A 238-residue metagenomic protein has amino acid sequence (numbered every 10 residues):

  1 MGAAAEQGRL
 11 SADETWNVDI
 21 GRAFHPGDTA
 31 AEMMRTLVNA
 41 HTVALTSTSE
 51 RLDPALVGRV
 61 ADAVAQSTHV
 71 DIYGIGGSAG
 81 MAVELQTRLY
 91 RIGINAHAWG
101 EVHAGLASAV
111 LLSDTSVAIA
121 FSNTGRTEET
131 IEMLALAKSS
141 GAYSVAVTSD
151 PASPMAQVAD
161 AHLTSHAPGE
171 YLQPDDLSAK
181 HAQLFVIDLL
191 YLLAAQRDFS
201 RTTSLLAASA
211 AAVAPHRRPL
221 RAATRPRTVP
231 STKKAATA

Functional and structural regions predicted by a protein language model:
M1, S11-W16, Y73, I92 (+4 more regions): Short alpha-helix boundary/capping motifs
M1-A55: HTH-adjacent hinge/linker in prokaryotic transcriptional regulators
R35, N39-T42, R51-P54, G58 (+4 more regions): Electropositive phosphate-/nucleotide-binding environments in soluble metabolic enzymes
T48, V60-A63, M133: A ubiquitous structural signal for well-ordered alpha-helices
A55-S67: Glycine-rich phosphate/diphosphate-binding loops that line cofactor/substrate pockets in enzymes
A65-F185, Y191-R197: Glycine-rich phosphate-binding loops that contact phosphosugars or nucleotide phosphates
P154, R197-T237: Internal, active-site/partner-interface "lid" segment
